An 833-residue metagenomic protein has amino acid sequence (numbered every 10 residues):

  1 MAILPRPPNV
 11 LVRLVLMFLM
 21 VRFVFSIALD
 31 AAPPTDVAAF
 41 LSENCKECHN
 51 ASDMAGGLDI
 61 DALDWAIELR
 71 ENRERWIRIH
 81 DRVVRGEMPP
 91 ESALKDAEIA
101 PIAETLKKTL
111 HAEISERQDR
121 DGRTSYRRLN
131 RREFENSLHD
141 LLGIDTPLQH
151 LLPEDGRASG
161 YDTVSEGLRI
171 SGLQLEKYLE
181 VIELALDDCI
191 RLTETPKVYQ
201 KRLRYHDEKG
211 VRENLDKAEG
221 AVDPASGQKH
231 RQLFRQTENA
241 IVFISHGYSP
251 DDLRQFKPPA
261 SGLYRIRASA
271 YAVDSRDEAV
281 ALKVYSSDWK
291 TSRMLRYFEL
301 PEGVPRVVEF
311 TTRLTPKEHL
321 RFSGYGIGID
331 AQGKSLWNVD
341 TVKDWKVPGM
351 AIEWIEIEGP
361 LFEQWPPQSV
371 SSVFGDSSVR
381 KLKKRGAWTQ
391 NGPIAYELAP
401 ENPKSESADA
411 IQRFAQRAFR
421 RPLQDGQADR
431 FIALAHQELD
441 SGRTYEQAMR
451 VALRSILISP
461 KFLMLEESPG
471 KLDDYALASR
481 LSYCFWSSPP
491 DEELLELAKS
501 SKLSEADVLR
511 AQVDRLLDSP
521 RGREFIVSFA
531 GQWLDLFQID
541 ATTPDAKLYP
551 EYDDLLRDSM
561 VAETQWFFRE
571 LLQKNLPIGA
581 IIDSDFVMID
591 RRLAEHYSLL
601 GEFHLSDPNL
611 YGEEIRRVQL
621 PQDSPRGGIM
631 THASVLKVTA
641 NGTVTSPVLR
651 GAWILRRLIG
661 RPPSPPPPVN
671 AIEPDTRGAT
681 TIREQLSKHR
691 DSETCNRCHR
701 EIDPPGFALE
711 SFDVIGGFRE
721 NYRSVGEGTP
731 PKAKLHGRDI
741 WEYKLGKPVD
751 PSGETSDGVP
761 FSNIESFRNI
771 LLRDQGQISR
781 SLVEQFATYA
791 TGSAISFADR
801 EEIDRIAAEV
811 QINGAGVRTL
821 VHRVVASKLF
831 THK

Functional and structural regions predicted by a protein language model:
M1-V12: N-terminal secretory signal peptides that target proteins for export/translocation
R13-S26: Bacterial N-terminal signal peptides
S26-P34: Boundary at the C-terminal end of the N-terminal hydrophobic targeting segment
T35-D53, L58, E71-R78, R82-V84 (+1 more regions): Low-complexity, glycine/serine/threonine/alanine-rich intrinsically disordered linker and propeptide segments
M88: Conserved catalytic and ligand/cofactor-coordination microenvironments
